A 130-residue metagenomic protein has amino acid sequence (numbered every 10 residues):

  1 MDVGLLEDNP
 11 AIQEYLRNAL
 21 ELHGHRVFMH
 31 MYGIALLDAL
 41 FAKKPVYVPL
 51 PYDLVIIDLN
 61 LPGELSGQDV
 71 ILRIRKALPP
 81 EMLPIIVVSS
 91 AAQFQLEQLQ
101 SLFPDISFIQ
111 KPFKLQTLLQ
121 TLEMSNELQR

Functional and structural regions predicted by a protein language model:
E7: Conserved acidic carboxylate
P10-A35, F103-I106: Two-component/phosphorelay signaling modules centered on CheY-like receiver
M29-L54, L59: Acidic, metal-coordinating helix/loop segments flanking the phosphotransfer/catalytic sites of two-component signaling
L50-D53, L78-P84: His-Asp phosphorelay/catalytic-motif detector in bacterial-type signaling
S66-E81: Short amphipathic alpha-helix used as the core "switch/output" element in two-component signaling
V87-S89: Hydrophobic/aromatic residues positioned on beta-strands within the core alpha/beta folds
I109-Q110: Residues at the ends of beta-strands that form strand-to-helix hinge/output surfaces
F113-E123: C-terminal output helix
